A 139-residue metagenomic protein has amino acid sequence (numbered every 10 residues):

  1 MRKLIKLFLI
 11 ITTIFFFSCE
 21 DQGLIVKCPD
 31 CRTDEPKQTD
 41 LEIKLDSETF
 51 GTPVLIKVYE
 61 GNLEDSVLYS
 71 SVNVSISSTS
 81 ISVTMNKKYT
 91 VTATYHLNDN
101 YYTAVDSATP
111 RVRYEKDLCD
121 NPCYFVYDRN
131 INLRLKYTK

Functional and structural regions predicted by a protein language model:
R2-I10: Sec-dependent signal peptide recognition, specifically the positively charged N-region followed immediately by
I14-D40: Bacterial Sec-dependent N-terminal signal peptides
P29, L45-S47: Short amphipathic, basic-aromatic surface patches that mediate peripheral association with negatively charged
E35-K37, V83-K87, Y127-R129: Solvent-exposed loop and beta-edge segments used for protein-protein assembly and interaction
Q38-E42, S78-S80, N130-N132: Intrinsic-disorder/low-complexity, polar/charged segments enriched in Ser/Thr/Lys/Arg/Asp/Glu/Gln
T39, S47-S70: Short, ordered, surface-exposed loop/turn motifs in non-cytosolic proteins
S75-D99: Short Pro-Gly-centered beta-turn/loop motif in secreted/extracellular proteins
H96-K139: Structured interaction patches on ligand/partner-binding surfaces of diverse proteins
